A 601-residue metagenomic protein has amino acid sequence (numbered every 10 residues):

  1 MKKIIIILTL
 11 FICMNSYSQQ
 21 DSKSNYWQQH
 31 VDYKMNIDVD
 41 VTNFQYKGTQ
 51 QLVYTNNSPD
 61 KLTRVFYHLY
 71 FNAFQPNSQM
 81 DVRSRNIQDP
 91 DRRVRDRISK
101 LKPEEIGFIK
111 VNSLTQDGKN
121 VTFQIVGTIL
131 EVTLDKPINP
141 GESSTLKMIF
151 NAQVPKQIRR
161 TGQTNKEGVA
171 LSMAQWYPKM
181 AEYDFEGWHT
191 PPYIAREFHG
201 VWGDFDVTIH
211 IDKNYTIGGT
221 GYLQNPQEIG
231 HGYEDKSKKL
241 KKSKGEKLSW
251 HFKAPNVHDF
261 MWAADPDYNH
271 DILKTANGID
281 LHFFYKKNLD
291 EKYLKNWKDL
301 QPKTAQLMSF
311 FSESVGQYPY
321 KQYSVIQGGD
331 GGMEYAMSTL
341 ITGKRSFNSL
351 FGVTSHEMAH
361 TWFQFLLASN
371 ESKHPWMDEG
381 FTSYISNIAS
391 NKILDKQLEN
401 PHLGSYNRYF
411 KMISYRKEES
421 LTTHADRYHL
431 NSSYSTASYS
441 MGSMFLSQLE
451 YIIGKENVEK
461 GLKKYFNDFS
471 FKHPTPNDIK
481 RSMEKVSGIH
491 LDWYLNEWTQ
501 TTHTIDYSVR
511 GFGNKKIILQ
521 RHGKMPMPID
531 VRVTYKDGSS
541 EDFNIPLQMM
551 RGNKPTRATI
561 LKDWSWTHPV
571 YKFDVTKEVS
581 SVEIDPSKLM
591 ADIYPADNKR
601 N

Functional and structural regions predicted by a protein language model:
Y17-K47, A174, D492: N-terminal, polar/Ser/Thr-rich
H30-V31, L69, F252, H282-R521 (+1 more regions): Hydrophobic alpha-helical and helix-loop surface patches within well-folded domains that function as non-catalytic
Q50-L52, Y67-L69, E142-K156, F205-K213 (+2 more regions): Short, hydrophobic/aromatic-enriched beta-strand segments in well-ordered soluble domains
T55, R92-G168, S243-K244, D563-E578 (+2 more regions): A surface-exposed beta-strand-loop module
Y67-K119, M173-A174, H210, N214-Y215 (+1 more regions): Solvent-exposed beta-hairpin/edge-strand motifs
Q79-P90, N151-F205, S587-N601: Glycine/proline-rich low-complexity spacer/linker segments in large multi-domain proteins
K179-G187, A195-S355, Y384: Hydrophobic helix-coil surface modules that form long, contiguous segments used for peptide/substrate interaction
P226, A359, E456, F469-N601: Non-catalytic accessory/interaction domains
